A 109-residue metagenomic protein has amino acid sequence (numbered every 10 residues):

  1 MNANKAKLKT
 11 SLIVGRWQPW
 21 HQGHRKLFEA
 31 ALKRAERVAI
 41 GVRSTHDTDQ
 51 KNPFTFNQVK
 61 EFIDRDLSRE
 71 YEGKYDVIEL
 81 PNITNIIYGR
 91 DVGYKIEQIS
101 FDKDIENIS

Functional and structural regions predicted by a protein language model:
M1-S109: Nucleotidyltransferase catalytic core that binds NTPs
